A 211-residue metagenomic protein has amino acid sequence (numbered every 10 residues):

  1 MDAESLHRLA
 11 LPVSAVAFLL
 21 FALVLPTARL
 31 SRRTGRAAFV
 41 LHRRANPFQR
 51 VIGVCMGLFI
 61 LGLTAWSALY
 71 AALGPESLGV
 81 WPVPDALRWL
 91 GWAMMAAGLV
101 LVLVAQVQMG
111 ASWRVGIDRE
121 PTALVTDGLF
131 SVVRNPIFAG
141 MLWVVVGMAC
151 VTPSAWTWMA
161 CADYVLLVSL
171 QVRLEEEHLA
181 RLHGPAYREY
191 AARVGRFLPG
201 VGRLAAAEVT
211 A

Functional and structural regions predicted by a protein language model:
M1-R119, A123-T126, V144-A211: Membrane-anchoring alpha-helices and their flanking helix-loop junctions
V125-V133: A short amphipathic helical element positioned immediately N-terminal to and/or at the very start of a transmembrane
V133-G140, F197: Loop-to-transmembrane-helix entry motif
